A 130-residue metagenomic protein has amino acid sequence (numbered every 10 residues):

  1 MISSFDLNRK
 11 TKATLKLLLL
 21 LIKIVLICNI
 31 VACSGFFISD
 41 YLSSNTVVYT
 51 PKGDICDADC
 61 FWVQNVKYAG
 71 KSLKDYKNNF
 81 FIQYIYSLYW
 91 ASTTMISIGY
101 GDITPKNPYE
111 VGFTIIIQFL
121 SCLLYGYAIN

Functional and structural regions predicted by a protein language model:
M1, L15-A32, K74-N130: Pore domain of cation channels
M1-K71: Pore-domain transmembrane helices of cation channels
